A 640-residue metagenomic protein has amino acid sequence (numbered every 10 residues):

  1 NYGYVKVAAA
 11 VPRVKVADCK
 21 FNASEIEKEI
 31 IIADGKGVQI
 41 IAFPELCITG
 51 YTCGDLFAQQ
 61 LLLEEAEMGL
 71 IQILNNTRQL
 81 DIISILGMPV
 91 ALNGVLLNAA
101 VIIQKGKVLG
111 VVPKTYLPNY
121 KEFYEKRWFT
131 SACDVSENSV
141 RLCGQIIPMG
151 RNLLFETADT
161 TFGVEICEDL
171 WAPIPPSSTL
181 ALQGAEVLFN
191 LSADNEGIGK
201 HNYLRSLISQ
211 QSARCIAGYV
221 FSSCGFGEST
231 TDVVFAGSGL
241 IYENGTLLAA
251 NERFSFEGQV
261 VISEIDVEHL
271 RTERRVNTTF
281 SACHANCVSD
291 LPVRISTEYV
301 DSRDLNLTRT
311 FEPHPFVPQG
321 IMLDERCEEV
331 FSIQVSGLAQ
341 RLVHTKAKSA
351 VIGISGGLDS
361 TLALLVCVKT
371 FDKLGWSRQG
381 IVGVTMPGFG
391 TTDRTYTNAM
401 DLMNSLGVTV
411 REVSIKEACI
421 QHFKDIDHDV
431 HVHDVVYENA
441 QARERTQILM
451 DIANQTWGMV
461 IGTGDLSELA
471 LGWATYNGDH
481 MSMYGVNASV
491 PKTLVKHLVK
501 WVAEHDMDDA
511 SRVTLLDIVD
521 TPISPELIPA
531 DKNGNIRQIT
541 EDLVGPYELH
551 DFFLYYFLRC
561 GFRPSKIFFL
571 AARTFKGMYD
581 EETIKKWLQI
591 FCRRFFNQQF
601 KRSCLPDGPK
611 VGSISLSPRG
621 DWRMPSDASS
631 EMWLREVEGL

Functional and structural regions predicted by a protein language model:
N1-G353, K369-R378, V410: Enzyme catalytic cores with a strong preference for nitrogen-chemistry domains
K6, A158, C215-A217, F226-S229 (+4 more regions): ATP/NTP-dependent adenylation/nucleotidyl-transfer catalytic domains that generate, transfer, or process NMP-activated
